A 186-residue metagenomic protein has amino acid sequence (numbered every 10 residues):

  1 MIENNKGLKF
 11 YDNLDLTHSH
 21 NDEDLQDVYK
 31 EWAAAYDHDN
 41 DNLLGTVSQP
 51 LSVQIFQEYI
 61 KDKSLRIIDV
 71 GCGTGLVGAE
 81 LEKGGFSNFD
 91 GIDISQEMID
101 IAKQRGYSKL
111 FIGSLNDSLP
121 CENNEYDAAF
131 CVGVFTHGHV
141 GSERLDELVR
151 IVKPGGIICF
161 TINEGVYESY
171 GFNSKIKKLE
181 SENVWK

Functional and structural regions predicted by a protein language model:
M1-D22: N-terminal auxiliary segments of SAM/dcSAM-dependent transferases
H38-V53: Conserved SAM-binding loop and adjacent beta-strand
I68-S118: Class I SAM-dependent methyltransferase SAM/SAH-binding core
L119-A129: A short acidic, Gly/Pro-enriched loop at the edge of an enzyme's catalytic core that lines a small-molecule cofactor
C131-V134: A short beta-strand submotif of the Rossmann-like class I SAM-dependent methyltransferase core that lines
S142-P154: A short glycine-rich, Lys/Arg-flanked "PGG" loop and its adjoining helix->strand segment in the class I
G155-E164: Conserved beta-strand signature within the Rossmann-like core of class I S-adenosyl-L-methionine
Y170-K186: Conserved Class I S-adenosyl-L-methionine
